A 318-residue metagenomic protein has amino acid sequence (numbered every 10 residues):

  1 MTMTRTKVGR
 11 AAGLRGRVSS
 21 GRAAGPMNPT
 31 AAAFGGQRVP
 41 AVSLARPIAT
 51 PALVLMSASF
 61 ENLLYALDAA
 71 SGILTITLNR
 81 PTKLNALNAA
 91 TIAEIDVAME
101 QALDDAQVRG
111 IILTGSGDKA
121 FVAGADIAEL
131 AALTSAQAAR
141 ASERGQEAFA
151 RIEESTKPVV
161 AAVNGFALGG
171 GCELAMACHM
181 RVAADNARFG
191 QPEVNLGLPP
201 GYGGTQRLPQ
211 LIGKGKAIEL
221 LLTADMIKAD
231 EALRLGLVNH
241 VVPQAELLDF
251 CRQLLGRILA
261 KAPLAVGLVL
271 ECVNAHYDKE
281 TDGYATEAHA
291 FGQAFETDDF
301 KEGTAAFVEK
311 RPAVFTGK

Functional and structural regions predicted by a protein language model:
T2-K7, N28-A31: Alpha-helix boundary/capping motif
R10-G13, R17, G21-A24, A32 (+1 more regions): Intrinsic, low-complexity polybasic segments
V42-L64, A305-K318: Terminal low-complexity tails and localization/encapsulation signals of metabolic enzymes
I48-T114, A136, A150: Conserved CoA-thioester-binding segment of acyl-CoA-metabolizing enzymes
I76, R80, I95, L113 (+5 more regions): Terminal peptide-recognition signature
G115-R151, A167, G197, D278-K279: Glycine- (often His-adjacent) and acidic-residue-rich active-site loop that binds/positions the CoA thioester
R151-V266, E280, G292, T297 (+3 more regions): Crotonase-fold acyl-CoA enzyme core
